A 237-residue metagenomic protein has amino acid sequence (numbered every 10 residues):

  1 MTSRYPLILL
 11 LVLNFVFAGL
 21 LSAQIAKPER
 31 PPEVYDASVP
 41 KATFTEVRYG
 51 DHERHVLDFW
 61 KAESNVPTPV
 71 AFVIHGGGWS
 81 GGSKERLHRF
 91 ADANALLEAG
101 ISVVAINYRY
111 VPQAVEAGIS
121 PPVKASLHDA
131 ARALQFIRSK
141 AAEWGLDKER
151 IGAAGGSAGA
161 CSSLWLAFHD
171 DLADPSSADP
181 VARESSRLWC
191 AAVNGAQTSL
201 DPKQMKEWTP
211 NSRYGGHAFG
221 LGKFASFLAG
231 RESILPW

Functional and structural regions predicted by a protein language model:
M1-L9: Bacterial N-terminal signal peptides that target proteins for export
I8-G19: Bacterial N-terminal signal peptides
I25-N65: N-terminal cap/lid segment of alpha/beta-hydrolase-fold proteins
P31-K41, H52, A167-L172, P202-W237: Mobile cap/lid helix-loop segments that gate and shape the active-site cleft of serine hydrolases
P67-G78: Short beta-strand element of the alpha/beta-hydrolase
G76, I101, Y108-Y110, A196: Active-site loop/turn elements of alpha/beta-hydrolase fold enzymes, especially the short glycine-/histidine-rich
K84-D92, V104-K148: Catalytic nucleophile-loop/oxyanion-hole region of alpha/beta-hydrolase and closely related hydrolase-like folds
R132-W208: Primarily recognizes the serine-hydrolase "nucleophile elbow" in alpha/beta-hydrolase and SGNH/GDSL folds
